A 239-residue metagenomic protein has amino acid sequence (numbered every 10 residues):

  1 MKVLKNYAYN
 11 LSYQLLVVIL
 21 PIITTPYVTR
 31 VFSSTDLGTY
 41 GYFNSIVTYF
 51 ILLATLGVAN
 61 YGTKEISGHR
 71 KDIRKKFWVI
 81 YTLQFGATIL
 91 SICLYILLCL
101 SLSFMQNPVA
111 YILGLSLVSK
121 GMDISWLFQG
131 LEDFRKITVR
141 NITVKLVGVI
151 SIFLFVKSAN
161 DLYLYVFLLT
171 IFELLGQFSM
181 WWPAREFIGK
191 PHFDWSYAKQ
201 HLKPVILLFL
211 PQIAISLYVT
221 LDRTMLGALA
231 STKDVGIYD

Functional and structural regions predicted by a protein language model:
K2-A59, V149, L169, E173 (+1 more regions): Signature of the first transmembrane helix
V3, R135-T138, L162-L164, L169 (+3 more regions): Interhelical loop/hinge segments that connect adjacent transmembrane helices in multipass membrane
K5-N10, F43-T48, W78-V79, M105-I112 (+3 more regions): Short alpha-helical transmembrane interface motifs in multi-pass membrane proteins
N6-V17, F43, T48-L100: Membrane-water interface segments that mark the loop-to-transmembrane alpha-helix transition
N10, Q14, G41-N44, I80 (+6 more regions): Residue-level recognition of transmembrane alpha-helices in multi-pass small-molecule transporters/permeases
T29-L37, L100-V109, L131-K136, I142-Q177 (+1 more regions): Membrane-interface helix-loop junctions in multi-pass transport and translocation proteins
Y49-L53, L97, L102-F128, L174-L175: Alpha-helical transmembrane segments of multi-pass membrane proteins
E65, R70, L117-N141: Membrane-interface junctions at transmembrane-helix termini in multi-pass inner-membrane proteins
